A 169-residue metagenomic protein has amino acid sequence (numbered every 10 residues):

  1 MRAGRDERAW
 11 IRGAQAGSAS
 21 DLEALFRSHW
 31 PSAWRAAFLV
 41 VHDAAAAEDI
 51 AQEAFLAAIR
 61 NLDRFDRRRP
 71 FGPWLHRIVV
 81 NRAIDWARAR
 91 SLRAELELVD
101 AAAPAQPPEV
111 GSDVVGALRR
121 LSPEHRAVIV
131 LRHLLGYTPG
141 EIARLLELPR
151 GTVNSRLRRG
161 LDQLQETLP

Functional and structural regions predicted by a protein language model:
R2-A3, G13, H42, V99 (+4 more regions): C-terminal edge and immediately downstream basic/flexible tail or linker adjoining helix-turn-helix-like DNA-binding
A3-E7, D85, S91-L118, T138: Internal acidic/polar
I11-R35, I59, R126: A short, charge-rich alpha-helical start-of-domain segment used by transcription regulators
F26-A44, N61, L118, T167: Amphipathic, Lys/Arg- and hydrophobic-enriched alpha-helical face
D49-L56, R60, R69-N81, S155: Structural recognition of an alpha-helix C-terminal capping motif at a helix-to-coil junction
R60-R67, R77-E97: Arg/Lys-rich amphipathic alpha helix in sigma70-family domain 2
P73, V80, I84, L134 (+2 more regions): DNA-recognition helix of helix-turn-helix
V128-R132: A short pre-motif secondary-structure segment
